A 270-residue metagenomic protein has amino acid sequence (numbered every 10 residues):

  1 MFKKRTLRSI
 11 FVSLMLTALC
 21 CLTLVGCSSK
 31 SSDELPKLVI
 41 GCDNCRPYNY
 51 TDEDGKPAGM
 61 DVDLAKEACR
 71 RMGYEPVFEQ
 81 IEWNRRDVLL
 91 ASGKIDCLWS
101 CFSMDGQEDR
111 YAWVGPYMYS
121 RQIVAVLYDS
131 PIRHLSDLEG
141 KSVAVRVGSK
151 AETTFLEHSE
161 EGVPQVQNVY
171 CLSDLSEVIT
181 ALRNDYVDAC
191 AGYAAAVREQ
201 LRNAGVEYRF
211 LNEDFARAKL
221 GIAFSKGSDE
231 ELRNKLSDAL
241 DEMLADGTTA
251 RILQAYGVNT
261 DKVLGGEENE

Functional and structural regions predicted by a protein language model:
S28, G59-R71, I132, S136-K150 (+1 more regions): Extended ligand-binding regions for polar small-molecule ligands
L35-G59: Short glycine-rich His-centered loop
D43-N44, Y119-V126, R202-D241, N259-E270: Periplasmic-binding protein-like
Y50-E53, A65-Y74, A151-L172, Q200-V206 (+2 more regions): Ligand-binding cleft/hinge of the Venus flytrap
V62, V77-V88, V169-N184, A218: Short helix-initiation/N-cap motifs at beta->coil->alpha
K66, R70, E75-D137, R209-D214: Acidic, polar ligand-binding/catalytic clefts
Y74, E82, G115-Q165, V169 (+1 more regions): A conserved helix-loop-strand patch within extracytoplasmic ligand-binding domains of the periplasmic binding
R85-V88, C101-R110, T154-E157, A181-A216: A ligand-binding cleft/hinge motif common to bilobed small-molecule-binding domains
